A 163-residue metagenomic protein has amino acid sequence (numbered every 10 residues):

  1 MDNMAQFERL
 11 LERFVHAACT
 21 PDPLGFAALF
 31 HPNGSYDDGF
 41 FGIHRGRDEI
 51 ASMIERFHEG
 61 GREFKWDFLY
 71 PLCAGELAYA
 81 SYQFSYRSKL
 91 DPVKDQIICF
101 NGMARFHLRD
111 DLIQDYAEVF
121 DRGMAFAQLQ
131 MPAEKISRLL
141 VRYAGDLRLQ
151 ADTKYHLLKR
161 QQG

Functional and structural regions predicted by a protein language model:
D2, E8-L29: Short acidic-aromatic low-complexity motifs
N3, E55-G163: A beta-strand edge to alpha-helix "cap/lid" segment located at domain peripheries
Q6, R45-E49, I98: Short acidic-hydrophobic sequence patches enriched in Asp/Glu that either
F7-E8, N33, Q96-I97: Short hydrophobic/aromatic segments of transmembrane alpha-helices and their interfaces
L11, V15, F30, I98-F106: A generic structural signal for ordered secondary structure
F14, F26-A27, G34, G46 (+5 more regions): Hydrophobic pocket/interface hotspot
T20-P21, D37, Q83, R105: Short alpha-helical scaffold segments that flank and stabilize functional sites
P23-A27, H31-G75: A solvent-exposed, acidic/Ser-Thr-rich amphipathic alpha-helical stretch
